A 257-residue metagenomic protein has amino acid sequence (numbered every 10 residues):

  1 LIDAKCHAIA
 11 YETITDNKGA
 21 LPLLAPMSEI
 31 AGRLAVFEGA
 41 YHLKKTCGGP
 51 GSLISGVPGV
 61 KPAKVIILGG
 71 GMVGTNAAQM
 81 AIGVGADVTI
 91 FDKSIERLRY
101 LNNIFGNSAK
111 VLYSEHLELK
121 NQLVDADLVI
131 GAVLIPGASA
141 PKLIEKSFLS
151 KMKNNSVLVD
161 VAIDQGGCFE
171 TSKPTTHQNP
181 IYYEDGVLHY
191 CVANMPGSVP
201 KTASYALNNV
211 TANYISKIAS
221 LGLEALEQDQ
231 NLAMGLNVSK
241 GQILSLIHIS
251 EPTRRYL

Functional and structural regions predicted by a protein language model:
L1-A63, V192-N194: Glycine/serine-rich phosphate-binding loop and adjoining beta1-alpha1 elements at the start of nucleotide-handling
I2-K18, F148-H189: Rossmann-fold NAD(P)-binding glycine/threonine-rich loop
G32-G51, T202, N209-E224: A charged, well-structured terminal subsegment
G48-G131: Glycine-rich phosphate/diphosphate-binding loop of Rossmann-like nucleotide-binding domains
E115, L134-I135, A162-I163, A193-N194: Short glycine-/small-residue-rich Rossmann-like dinucleotide-binding loops
V124-D125, A138-L158: Rossmann-fold NAD(P) dinucleotide-binding segment
P136-I144, C168-K173: Glycine/threonine-rich flexible loop motifs
I247-L257: Single conserved hydrophobic/aromatic residue that forms the stacking wall/gate of nucleotide- or nucleobase-binding
